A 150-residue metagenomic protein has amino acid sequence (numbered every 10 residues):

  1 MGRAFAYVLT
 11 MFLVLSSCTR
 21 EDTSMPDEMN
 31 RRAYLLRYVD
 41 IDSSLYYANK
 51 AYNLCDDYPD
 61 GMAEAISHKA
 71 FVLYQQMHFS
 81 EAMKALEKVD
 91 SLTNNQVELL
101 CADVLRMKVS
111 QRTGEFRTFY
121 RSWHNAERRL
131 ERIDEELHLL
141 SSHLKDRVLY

Functional and structural regions predicted by a protein language model:
G2-T10: Sec-dependent signal peptide recognition, specifically the positively charged N-region followed immediately by
T10-C18: Hydrophobic h-region of N-terminal signal peptides that target proteins for export in Gram-negative bacteria
C18-Y150: A "functional boundary" signal
